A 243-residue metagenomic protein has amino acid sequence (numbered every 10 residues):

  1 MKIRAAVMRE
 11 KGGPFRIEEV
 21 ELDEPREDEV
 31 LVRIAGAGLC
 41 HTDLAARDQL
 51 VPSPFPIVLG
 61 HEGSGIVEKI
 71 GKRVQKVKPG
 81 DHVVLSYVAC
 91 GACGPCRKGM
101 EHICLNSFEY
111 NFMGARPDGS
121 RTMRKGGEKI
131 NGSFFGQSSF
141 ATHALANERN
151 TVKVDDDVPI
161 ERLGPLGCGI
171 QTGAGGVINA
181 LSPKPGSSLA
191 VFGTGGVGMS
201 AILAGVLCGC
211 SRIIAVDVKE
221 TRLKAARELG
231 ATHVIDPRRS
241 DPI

Functional and structural regions predicted by a protein language model:
M1-S64, S138-A146, N150-V152: Short N-terminal strand-loop motif that marks the start of NAD(P)H/FAD-dependent oxidoreductase cofactor-binding domains
I3, D81, G186-S187, S211: Nucleotide donor/acceptor-binding cores
D23-A37, L50-R97, H102, K153-D157: Glycine-rich beta-strand-centered segment in the early N-terminal region that forms part of a ligand/cofactor-binding
R33, G60, S86, L166 (+3 more regions): Active-site-adjacent beta-strand anchor residues
G94-F192: NAD(P)H dinucleotide-binding glycine-rich loop of Rossmann-like/cofactor-binding domains, especially the beta1-alpha1
S188-T194, L203-I243: Adenosine-nucleotide cofactor-binding segment
G198-M199: N-terminal Rossmann-fold NAD(P) dinucleotide-binding loop
